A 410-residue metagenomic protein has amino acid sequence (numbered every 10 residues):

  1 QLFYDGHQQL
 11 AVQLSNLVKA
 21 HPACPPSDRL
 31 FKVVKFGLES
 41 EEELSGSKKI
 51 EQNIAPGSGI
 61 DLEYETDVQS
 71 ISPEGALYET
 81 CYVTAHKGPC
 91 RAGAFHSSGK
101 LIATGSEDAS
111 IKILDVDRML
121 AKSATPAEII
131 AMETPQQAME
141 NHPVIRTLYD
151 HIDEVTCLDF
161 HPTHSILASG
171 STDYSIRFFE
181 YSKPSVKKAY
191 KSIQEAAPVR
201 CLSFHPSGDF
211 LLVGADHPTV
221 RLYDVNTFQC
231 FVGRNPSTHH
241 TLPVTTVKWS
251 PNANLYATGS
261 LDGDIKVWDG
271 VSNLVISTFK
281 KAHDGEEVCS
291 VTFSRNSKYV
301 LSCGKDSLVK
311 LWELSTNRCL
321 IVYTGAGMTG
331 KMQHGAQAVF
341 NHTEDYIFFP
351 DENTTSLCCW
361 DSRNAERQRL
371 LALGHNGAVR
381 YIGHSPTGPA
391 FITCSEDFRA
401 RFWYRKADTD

Functional and structural regions predicted by a protein language model:
Q1-Y82: Eukaryotic adaptor/scaffold assembly regions
Q69-Y78, I113-I145, I152, H164 (+9 more regions): Per-blade loop-tip surfaces of WD-repeat and WD-like beta-propellers in eukaryotic adaptors/scaffolds
V83-A109: Beta-strand-rich domains and repeat architectures in extracellular enzymes and scaffolds, especially beta-propellers
G88-A94, D153-D159, A196-F204, T241-W249 (+3 more regions): Canonical WD40 repeat/beta-propeller blade segments in eukaryotic WD-repeat proteins
G93-G99, L158-H164, L202-D209, K248-N254 (+4 more regions): Loop/turn segments within WD40 beta-propeller blades
G105-D108, G170-D173, G214-H217, G259-D262 (+3 more regions): Conserved strand-to-loop turn within each blade of WD40 beta-propeller repeats
E287, M328-G383: Eukaryotic modular interaction domains in large regulatory/scaffold proteins
R380-D410: Blade-level signature of beta-propeller repeat domains, shared across WD40, Kelch, NHL, RCC1 and BNR/Asp-box propellers
